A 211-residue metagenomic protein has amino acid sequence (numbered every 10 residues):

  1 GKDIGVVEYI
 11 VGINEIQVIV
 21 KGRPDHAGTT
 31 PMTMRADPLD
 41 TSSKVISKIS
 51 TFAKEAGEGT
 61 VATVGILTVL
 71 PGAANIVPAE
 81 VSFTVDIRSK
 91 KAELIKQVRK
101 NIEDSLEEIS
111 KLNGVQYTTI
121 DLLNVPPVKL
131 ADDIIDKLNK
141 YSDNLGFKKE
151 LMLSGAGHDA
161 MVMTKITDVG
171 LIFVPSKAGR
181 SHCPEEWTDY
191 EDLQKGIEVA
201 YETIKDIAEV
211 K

Functional and structural regions predicted by a protein language model:
G1-A92: Midchain, well-structured core segments that form catalytic/ion-binding scaffolds
V7-Y9, K91-D143: Metal-dependent peptidase/peptidase-like ectodomains
T29, T51-V64, I109-I120, K148-L153 (+1 more regions): Flexible, glycine/charged-enriched surface loops at secondary-structure junctions
T63-G72, T84-K91, Q116-I135, G155 (+1 more regions): A short beta-alpha structural unit
I76, L94-V98, E150-L151, S181-H182: Extended hydrophobic-aromatic, low-complexity segments
K148-V199: Zn-dependent metallopeptidase/amidohydrolase metal-coordination segment
V199-V210: C-terminal alpha-helix
